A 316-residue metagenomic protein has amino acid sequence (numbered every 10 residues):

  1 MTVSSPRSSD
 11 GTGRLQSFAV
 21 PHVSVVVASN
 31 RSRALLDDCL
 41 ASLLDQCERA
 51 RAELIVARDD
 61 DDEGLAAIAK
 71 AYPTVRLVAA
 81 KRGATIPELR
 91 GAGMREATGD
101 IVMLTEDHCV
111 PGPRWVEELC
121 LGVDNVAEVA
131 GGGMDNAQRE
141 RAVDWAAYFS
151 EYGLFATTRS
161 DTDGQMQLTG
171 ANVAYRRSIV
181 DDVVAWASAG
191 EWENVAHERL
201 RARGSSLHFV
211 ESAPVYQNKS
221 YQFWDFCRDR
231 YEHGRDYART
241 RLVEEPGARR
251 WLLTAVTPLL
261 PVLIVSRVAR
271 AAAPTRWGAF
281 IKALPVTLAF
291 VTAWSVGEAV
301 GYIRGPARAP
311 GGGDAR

Functional and structural regions predicted by a protein language model:
A41-R51: Short, acidic, metal-binding catalytic loop of nucleotide-sugar glycosyltransferases
S42, A57-A66, C109: A conserved acidic beta->alpha catalytic loop
A80-A97: Glycine-rich, basic loop-to-helix element that forms the pyrophosphate-binding segment of sugar-nucleotide handling
V102: Short aromatic/hydrophobic "clamp" motif used to bind/position activated sugar donors
R114-V143: Conserved donor NDP-sugar-binding/catalytic core segment of glycosyltransferases
G133, A147-M166: Short, flexible, basic/aromatic active-site loop/helix in glycosyltransferases
A189-E198: Acidic donor-binding loop at a coil-to-helix junction in glycosyltransferase catalytic cores that engages
L207, Y216-F290: Active-site-adjacent helix/loop segment of glycosyltransferases that harbors family-specific signature motifs
